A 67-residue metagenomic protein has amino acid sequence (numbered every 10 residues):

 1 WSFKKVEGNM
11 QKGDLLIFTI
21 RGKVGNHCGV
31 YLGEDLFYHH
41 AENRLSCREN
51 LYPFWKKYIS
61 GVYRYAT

Functional and structural regions predicted by a protein language model:
W1-L45, Y52, Y65-T67: ...with weaker cross-activation on analogous glycine-rich loops/strands in unrelated enzymes
K57-T67: Non-catalytic ligand/cofactor/substrate-binding and regulatory segments of enzyme domains
